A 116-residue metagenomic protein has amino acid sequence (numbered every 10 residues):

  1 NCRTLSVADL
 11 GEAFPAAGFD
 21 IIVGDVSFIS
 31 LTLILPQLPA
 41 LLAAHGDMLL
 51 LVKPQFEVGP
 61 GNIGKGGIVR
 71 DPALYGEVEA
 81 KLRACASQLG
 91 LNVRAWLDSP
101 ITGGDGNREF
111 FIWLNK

Functional and structural regions predicted by a protein language model:
N1-L33: S-adenosyl-L-methionine
S6, L49-V58: Mobile beta-alpha loop/short-helix "lid" or hinge segments that flank ligand
F28-S30, Q55-V58, I101-T102: Conserved nucleotide-binding/hydrolysis micro-motifs of P-loop NTPases
T32-L49: A short glycine-rich, Lys/Arg-flanked "PGG" loop and its adjoining helix->strand segment in the class I
P54-D71: Short, glycine-/aromatic-enriched active-site segment of Class I SAM-dependent methyltransferases
Y75-L89: Short alpha-helix
L91-I101: Conserved S-adenosyl-L-methionine
P100-K116: Core SAM-dependent methyltransferase catalytic element
